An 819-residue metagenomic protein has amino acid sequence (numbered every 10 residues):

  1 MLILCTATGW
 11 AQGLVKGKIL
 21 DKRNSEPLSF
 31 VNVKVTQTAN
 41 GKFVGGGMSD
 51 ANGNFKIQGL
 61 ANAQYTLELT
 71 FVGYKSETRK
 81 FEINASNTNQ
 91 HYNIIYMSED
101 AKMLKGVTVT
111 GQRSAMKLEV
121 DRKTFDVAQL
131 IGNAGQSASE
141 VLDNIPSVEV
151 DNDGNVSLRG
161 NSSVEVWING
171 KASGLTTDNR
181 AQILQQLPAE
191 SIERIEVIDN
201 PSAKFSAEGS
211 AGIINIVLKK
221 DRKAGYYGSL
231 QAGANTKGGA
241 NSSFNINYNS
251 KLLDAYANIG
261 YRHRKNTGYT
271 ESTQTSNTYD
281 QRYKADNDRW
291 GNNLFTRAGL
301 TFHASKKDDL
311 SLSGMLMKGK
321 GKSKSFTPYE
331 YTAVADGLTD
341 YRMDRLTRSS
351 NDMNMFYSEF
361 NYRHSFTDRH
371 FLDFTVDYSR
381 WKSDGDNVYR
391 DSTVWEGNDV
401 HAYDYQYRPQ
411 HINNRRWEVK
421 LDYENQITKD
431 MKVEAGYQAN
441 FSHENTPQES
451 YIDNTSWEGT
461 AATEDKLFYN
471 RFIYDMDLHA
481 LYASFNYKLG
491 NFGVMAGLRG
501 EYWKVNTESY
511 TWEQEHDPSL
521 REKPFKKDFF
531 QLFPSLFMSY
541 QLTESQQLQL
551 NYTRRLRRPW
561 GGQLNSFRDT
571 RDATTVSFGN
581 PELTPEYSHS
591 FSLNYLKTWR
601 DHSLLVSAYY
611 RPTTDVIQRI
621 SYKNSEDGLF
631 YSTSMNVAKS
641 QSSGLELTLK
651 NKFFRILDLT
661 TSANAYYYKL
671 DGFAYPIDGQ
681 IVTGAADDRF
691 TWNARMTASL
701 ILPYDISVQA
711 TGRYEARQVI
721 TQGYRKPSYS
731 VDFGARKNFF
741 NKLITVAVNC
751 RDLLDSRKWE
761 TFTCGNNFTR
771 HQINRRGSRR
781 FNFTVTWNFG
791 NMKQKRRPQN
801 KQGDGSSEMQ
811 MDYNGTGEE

Functional and structural regions predicted by a protein language model:
L20-N24, N32-T36, T70-V72, T88-I131 (+3 more regions): Short, acidic, small-residue-rich periplasmic hinge/interaction motif at the N-terminus of Gram-negative outer-membrane
T38-N54: Short, acidic Ser/Thr/Gly-rich low-complexity loop/linker segments typical of extracellular and cell-surface proteins
H91-Y96, A138-V141, R180-I183, V197 (+2 more regions): N-terminal periplasmic accessory domains that precede and gate Gram-negative outer-membrane beta-barrel machines
A138, N144, K171-D199: Short acidic/polar hinge/loop motifs at secondary-structure boundaries that mediate gating or recognition
S139-T176: Extracytoplasmic beta-strand/coil segments of soluble accessory domains associated with Gram-negative outer-membrane
G238-K265, Y279-S325, N354-N361: Transmembrane beta-barrel wall of Gram-negative outer-membrane proteins
K284, R416-K420, T463-N470, F578-N580 (+6 more regions): Outer membrane beta-barrel strand-and-loop segments of large Gram-negative receptors, especially TonB-dependent
K504-N506, E515, E544-H589, Y610-S632 (+1 more regions): Surface-exposed extracellular loop regions of Gram-negative outer-membrane beta-barrel proteins, predominantly
